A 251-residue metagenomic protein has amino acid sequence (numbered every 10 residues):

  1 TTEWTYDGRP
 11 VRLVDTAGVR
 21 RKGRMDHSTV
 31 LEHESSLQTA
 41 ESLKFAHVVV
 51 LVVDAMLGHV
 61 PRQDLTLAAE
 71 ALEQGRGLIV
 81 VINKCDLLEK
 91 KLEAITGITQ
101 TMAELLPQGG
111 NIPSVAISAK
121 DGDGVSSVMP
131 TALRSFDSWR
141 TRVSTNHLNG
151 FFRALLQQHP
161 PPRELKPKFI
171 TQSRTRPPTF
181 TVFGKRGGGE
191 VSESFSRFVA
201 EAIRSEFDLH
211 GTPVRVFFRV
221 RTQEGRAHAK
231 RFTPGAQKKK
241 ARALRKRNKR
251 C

Functional and structural regions predicted by a protein language model:
T1-V14, V19-L37, E41-L51, M56-C251: C-terminal-of-GTPase-core extension/linker across diverse P-loop GTPases
